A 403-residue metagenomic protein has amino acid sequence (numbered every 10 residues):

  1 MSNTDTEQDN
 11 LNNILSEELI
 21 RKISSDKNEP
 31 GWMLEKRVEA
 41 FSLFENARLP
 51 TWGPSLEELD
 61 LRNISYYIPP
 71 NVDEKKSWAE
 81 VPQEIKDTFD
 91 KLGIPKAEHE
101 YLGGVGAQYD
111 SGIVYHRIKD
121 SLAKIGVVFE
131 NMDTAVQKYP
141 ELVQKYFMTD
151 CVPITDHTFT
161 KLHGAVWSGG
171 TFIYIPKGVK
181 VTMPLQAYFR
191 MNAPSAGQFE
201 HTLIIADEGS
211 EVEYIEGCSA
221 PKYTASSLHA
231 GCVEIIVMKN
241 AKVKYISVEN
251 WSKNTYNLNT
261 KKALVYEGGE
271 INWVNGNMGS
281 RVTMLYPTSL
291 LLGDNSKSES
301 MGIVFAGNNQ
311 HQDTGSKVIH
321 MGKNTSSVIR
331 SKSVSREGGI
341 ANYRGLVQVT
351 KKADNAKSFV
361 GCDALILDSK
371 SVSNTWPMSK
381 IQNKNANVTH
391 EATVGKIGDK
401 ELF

Functional and structural regions predicted by a protein language model:
N3-K161, R330-R336: N-terminal amphipathic, basic helical "cap/leader" segment at the start of enzyme domains
S24, L402-F403: Amphipathic alpha-helical segments within well-ordered protein domains
Y115-L402: Conserved beta-strand/loop scaffold segments within soluble protein domains that form the structured core and edges
